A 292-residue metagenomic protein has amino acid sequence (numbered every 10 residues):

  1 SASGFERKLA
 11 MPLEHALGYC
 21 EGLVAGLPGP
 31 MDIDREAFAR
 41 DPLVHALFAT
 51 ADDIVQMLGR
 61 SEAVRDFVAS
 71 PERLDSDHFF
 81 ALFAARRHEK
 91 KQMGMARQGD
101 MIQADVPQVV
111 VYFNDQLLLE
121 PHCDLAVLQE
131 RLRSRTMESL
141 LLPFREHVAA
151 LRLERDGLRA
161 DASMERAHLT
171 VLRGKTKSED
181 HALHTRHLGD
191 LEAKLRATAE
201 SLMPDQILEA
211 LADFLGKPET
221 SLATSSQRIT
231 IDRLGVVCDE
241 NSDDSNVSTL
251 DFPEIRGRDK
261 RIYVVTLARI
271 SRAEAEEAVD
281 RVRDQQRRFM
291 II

Functional and structural regions predicted by a protein language model:
S1-S3, S61, S70, S76 (+10 more regions): Generic serine detector
S1-V111, A268-I292: Extended, charged helical scaffold/adaptor regions
S3-E6, A10, L17, V127-E130 (+9 more regions): Amphipathic alpha-helical coiled-coil segments with heptad-repeat character
G18, A25, G29, G59-A63 (+7 more regions): Generic surface-pattern signal
R60-L172: Charged heptad-repeat coiled-coil "rod" segments that mediate homo-/hetero-oligomerization in large eukaryotic
E154-D239: Long, positively charged binding patches that form subdomain-scale interaction surfaces for polyanionic ligands
P204-I292: C-terminal modules of long, charged coiled-coil scaffolds in eukaryotic assembly complexes
